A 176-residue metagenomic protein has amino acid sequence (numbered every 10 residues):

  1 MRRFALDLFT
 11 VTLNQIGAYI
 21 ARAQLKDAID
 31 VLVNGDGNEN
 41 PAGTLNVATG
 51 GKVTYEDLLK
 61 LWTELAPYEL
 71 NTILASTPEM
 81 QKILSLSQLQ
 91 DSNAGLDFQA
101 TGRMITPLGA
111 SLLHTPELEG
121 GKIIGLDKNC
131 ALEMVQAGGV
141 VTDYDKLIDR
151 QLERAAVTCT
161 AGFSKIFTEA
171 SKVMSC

Functional and structural regions predicted by a protein language model:
M1-L65, C176: Alpha-helical scaffold segments that mediate packing/assembly in large oligomeric complexes
F4, L25, V31, L70 (+2 more regions): Generic hydrophobic/packing signal
K26, E79-Q81, A161-F163: Short loop/turn segments at secondary-structure transitions that flank enzyme active sites
N34-M104: Extended, solvent-exposed, turn-rich assembly/linker loops in the middle of proteins
S87-C176: Sequence/fold signature of self-assembling virion shell proteins
